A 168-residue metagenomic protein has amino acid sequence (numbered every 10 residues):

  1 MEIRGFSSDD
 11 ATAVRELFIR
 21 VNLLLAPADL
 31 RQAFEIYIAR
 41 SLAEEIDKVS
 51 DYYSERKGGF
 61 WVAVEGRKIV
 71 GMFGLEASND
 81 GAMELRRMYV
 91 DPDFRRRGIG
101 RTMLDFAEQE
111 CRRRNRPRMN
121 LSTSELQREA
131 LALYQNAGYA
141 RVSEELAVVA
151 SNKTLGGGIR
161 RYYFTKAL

Functional and structural regions predicted by a protein language model:
M1-E2: Extreme N-terminal starter segment of soluble prokaryotic enzymes
G5-R86, D91-P92, L104-F106, E110 (+3 more regions): Acetyl-CoA-dependent GNAT
R95: Glycine-rich ATP-binding loop(s) of histidine-kinase-like ATPases
G98: Conserved G/P- and acidic residue-centered "switch" motifs that form tight phosphate/ATP-binding loops in soluble
R101: Residues forming the Rossmann-fold NAD(P)(H) cofactor-binding site
P117-N120, S124-L168: C-terminal "cap" of GNAT-fold acetyltransferases
